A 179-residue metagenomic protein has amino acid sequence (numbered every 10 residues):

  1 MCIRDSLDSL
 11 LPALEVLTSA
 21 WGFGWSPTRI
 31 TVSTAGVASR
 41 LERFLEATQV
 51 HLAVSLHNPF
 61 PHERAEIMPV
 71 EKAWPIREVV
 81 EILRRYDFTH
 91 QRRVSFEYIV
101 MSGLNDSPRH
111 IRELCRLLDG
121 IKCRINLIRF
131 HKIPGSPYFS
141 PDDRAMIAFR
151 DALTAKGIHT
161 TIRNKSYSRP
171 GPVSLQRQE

Functional and structural regions predicted by a protein language model:
M1-C2, S174: Disulfide-bonded cysteines in secreted/extracellular proteins and peptides
R4-K156, T160: Conserved AdoMet/S-adenosylmethionine-binding subsite of the radical SAM
A155-G157, K165-E179: Radical SAM enzyme core and accessory elements
